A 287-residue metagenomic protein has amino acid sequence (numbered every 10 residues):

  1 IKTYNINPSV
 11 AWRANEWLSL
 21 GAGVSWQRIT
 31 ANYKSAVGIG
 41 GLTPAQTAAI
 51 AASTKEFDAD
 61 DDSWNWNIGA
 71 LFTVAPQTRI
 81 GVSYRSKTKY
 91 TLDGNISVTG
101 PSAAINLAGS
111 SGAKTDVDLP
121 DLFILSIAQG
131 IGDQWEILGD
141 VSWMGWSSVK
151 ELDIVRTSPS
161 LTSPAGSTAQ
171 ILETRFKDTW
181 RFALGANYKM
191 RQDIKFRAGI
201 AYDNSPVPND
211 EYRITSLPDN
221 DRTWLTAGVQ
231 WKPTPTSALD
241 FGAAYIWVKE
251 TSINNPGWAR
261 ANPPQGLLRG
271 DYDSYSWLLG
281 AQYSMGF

Functional and structural regions predicted by a protein language model:
I1-F287: Outer-membrane beta-barrel porins/channels
